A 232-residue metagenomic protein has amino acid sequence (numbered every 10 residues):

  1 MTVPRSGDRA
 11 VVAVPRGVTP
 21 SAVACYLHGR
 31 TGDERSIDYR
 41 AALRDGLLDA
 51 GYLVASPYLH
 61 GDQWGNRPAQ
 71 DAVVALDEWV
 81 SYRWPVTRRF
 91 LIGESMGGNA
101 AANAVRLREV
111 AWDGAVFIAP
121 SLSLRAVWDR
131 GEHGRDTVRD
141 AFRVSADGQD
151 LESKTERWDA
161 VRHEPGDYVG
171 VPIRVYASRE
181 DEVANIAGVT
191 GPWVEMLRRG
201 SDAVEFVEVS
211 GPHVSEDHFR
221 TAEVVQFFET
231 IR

Functional and structural regions predicted by a protein language model:
M1-V18: N-terminal cap/lid segment of alpha/beta-hydrolase-fold proteins
P20-S21, G29-W64: Short substrate-entry loop that stabilizes the transition state in hydrolases
Q63-W84: Alpha/beta-hydrolase active-site loop
N66, T190-R232: C-terminal catalytic histidine-bearing segment of alpha/beta-hydrolase fold enzymes
W84-S95: Alpha/beta-hydrolase fold nucleophile elbow
G93-N103: Glycine-rich nucleophile elbow surrounding the catalytic serine of serine-hydrolase chemistry
N103-D150: Hydrolase active-site cap/lid region
D136-G191, E195: The feature captures the conserved acid-bearing segment of alpha/beta-hydrolase catalytic domains
